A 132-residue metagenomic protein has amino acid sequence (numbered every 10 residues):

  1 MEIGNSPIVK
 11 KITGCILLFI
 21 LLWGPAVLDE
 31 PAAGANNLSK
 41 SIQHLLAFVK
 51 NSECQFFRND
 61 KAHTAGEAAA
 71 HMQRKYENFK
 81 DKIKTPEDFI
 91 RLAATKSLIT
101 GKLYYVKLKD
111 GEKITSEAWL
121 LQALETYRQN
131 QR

Functional and structural regions predicted by a protein language model:
M1-S6, E30, V49: Short linear motifs in intrinsically disordered/low-complexity regions
E2-I16: Bacterial N-terminal signal peptides that target proteins for export
G14-A26: Bacterial N-terminal signal peptides
A26-G34: Sec/Tat signal peptide C-region and signal peptidase I cleavage site
A33-N78: N-terminal secretory signal peptides
D60-R132: Compact alpha-helical subdomains of small soluble proteins
